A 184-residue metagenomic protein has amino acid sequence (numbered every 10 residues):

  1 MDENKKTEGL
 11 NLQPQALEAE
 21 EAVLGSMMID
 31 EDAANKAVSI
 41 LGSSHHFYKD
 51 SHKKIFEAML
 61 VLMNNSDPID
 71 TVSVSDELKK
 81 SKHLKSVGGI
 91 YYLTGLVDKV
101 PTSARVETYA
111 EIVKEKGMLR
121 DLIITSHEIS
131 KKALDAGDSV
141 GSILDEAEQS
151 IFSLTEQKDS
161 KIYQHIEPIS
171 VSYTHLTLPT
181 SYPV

Functional and structural regions predicted by a protein language model:
M1-G117: Noncatalytic partner-interaction/assembly domains of nucleic-acid and motor enzyme complexes, especially the accessory
N11, Q15, G25, D135 (+3 more regions): A general boundary/transition motif marking the beginning of the first structured unit of a protein
K36, E57, T125, E146-Q149 (+1 more regions): Residues within well-formed alpha-helices
I90-E156, S160: Extended, charged alpha-helical coiled-coil/arm scaffolds that mediate oligomerization and mechanical coupling in large
Q157-Y173: Amphipathic alpha-helical
T174-T180: Conserved small/polar residues in nucleotide/adenosyl-binding loops
